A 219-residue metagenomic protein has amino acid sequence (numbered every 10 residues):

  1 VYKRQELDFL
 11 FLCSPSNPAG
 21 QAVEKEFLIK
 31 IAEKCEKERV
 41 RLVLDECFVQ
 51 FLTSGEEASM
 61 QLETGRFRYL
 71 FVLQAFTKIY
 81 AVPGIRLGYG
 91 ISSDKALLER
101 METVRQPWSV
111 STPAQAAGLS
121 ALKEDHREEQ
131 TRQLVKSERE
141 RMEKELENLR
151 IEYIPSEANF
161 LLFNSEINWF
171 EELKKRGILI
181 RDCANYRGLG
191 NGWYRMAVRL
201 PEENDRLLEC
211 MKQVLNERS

Functional and structural regions predicted by a protein language model:
K3-E6, P18-L42, E46-I79: Active-site pre-lysine segment of PLP-dependent enzymes
F9-C13, V43, Y89-I91: Structural motif
E26, K175-R176, N185-S219: PLP-dependent enzyme catalytic core of the Aspartate aminotransferase-like
Y69-I154: PLP-dependent aminotransferase class I/II
S92, F163-S165, V198-L200: Short beta-strand-to-loop capping motifs
E140, E145-G177: Conserved PLP-binding catalytic core of the aspartate aminotransferase-like
